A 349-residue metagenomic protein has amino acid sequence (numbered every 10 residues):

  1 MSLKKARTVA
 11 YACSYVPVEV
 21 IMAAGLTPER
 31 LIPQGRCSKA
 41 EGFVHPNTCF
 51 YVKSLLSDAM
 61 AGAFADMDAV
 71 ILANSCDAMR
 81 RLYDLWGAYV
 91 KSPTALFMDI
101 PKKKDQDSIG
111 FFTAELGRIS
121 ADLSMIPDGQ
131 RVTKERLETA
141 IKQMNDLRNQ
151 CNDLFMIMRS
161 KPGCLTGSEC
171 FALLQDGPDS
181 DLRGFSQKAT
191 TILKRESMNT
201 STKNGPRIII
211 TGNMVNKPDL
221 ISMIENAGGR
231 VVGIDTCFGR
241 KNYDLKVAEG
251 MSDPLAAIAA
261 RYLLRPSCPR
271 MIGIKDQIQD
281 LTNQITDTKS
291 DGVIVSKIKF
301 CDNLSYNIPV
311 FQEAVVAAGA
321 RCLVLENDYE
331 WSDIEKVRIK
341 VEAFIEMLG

Functional and structural regions predicted by a protein language model:
S2, A10-Y11, S38-E41, C49-S57: Metallocofactor- and cofactor-centric catalytic cores in central/energy metabolism, strongly enriched
S2-T8, G117, A121-L245: A charged, amphipathic alpha-helical module
A12-P33, T211-Q284: Redox- and metal-dependent alpha/beta enzyme cores, enriched for Fe-S-associated oxidoreductases and cofactor-handling
C37-H45, K104-I109, R240-V247, D333-E335: Short, charged, surface-exposed secondary-structure boundary motifs
V44-A61, P269-N283: Glycine-rich, highly charged phosphate/nucleotide-binding loops
S54-M125: Acidic/His-rich segments in extracytoplasmic proteins that coordinate ligands and/or metal ions
I285, K289-I294: Proline-aspartate-enriched helix->loop->beta-strand connector
I308-G349: Peripheral docking tails and interdomain loops at the edges of cofactor- or intermediate-handling domains
